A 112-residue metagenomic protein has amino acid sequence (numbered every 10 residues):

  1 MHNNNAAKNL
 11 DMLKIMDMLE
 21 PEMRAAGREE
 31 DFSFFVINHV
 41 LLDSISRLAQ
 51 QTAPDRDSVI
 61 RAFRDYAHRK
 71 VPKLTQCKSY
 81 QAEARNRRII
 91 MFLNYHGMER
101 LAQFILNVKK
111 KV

Functional and structural regions predicted by a protein language model:
M1-I15, L48-S58: Nucleotide-sugar-dependent glycosyltransferase catalytic core
N5-N9, E29-F34: Amphipathic, non-membrane alpha-helical segments in soluble helical-bundle scaffolds
M12-E22, F63-K70: Amphipathic alpha-helices of TPR/Sel1-like and other helical repeat/solenoid scaffolds
M18-R28, S46-A49: Short helix-capping and hinge/turn segments at secondary-structure transitions, especially at repeat and domain
R24-S33, L74-Y80: Flexible helix-coil transition and linker loops at the boundaries of alpha-helical arrays
D31-V36, D57, R61: Short, charged, amphipathic alpha-helical segments
F34-R47: Amphipathic alpha-helical repeat scaffolds of TPR domains
A53-V112: Membrane-interface aromatic/basic loop that binds lipid-linked glycans or pyrophosphate carriers, typified by
